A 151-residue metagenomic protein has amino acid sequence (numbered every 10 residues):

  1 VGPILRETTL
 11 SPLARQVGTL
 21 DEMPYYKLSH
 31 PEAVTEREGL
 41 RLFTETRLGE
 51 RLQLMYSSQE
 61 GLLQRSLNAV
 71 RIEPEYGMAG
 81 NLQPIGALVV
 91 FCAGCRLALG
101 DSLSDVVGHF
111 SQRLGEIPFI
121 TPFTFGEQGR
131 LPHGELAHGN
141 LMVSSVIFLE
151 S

Functional and structural regions predicted by a protein language model:
V1-G100, S104-I117, P122-S151: Small-residue-enriched flexible segments
